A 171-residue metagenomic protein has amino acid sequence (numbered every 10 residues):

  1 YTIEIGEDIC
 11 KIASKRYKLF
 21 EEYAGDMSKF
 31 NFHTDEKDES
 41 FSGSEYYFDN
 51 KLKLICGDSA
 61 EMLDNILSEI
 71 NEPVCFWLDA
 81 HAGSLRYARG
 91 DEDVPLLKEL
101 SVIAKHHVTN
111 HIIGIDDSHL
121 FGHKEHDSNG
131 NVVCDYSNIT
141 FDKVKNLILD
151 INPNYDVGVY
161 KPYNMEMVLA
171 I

Functional and structural regions predicted by a protein language model:
Y1-L67: SAM cofactor-binding core of SAM-dependent methyltransferases, primarily the Rossmann-like beta-alpha-beta module
E7, A60-E61, A80-A82, H119-L120: Short, glycine/acidic-enriched loop or turn micro-motifs at the edges of active sites
Y47-D49, N71, V108, N152: Short, well-ordered coil/turn elements that cap or connect secondary structure elements
K51-K53, V74, H111: Short, conserved active-site loop motifs that form the nucleotide-linked donor/cofactor pocket
G57-I70, K98-T109: Short amphipathic alpha-helices and their capping/turn segments at secondary-structure boundaries
N71-L78: Short SAM/SAH-binding signature in class I
A82-I171: C-terminal substrate-binding/active-site "lid" region of AdoMet-derived donor-dependent transferases
